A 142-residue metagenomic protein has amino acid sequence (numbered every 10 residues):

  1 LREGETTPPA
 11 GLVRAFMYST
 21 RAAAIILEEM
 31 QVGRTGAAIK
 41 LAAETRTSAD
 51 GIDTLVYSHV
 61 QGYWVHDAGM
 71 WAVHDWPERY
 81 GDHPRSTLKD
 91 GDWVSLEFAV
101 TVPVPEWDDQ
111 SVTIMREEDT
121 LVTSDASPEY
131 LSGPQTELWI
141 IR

Functional and structural regions predicted by a protein language model:
L1-R142: Active-site neighborhoods and metal-handling regions in enzymes and metal-associated proteins
